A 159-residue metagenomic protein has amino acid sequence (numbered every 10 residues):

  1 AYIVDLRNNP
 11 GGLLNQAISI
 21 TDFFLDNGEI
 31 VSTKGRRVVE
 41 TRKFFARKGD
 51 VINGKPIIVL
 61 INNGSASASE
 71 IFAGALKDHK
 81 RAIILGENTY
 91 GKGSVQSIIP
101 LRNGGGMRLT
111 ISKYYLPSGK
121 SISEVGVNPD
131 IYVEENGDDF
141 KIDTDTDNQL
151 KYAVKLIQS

Functional and structural regions predicted by a protein language model:
A1, L25-G28, I52-I57, S67 (+3 more regions): Extracytoplasmic
A1-D5, V31-S32, P56-I61, I83-G86: Structural recognition of the beta-strand scaffold that forms the well-ordered cores of secreted hydrolase catalytic
A1-P10, S19, T41, V133-S159: C-terminal recognition in membrane/secretory proteostasis and scaffolding
V4, F24, I57, L76 (+2 more regions): Terminal peptide-recognition signature
G11-S65, S94-P100, Y115: Gly/Ser/Thr-rich loop/hinge elements
D22-E29, S65-A66, K77-R81, K155-S159: Sec-exported extracytoplasmic/periplasmic mature domains
H79-K92: Short, well-structured beta-strand/strand-turn elements
Q96-P100, M107-D138: Conserved P-loop NTPase
